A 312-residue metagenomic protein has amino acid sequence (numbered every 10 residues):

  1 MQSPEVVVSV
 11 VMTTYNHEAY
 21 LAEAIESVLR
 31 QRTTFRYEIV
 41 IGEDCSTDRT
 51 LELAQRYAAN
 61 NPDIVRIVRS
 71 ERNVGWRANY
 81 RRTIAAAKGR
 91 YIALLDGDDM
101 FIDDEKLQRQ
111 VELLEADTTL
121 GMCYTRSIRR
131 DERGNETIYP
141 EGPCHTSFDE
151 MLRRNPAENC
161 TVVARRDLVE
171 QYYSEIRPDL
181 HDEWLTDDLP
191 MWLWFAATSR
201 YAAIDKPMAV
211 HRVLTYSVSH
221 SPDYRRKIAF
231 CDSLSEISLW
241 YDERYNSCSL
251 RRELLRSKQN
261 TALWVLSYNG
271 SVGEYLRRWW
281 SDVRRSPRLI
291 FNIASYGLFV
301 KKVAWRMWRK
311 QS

Functional and structural regions predicted by a protein language model:
N16, V28, D44-C45, V74: Conserved short acidic donor-positioning loop in nucleotide-sugar-dependent glycosyltransferases
E26-R36: Short, acidic, metal-binding catalytic loop of nucleotide-sugar glycosyltransferases
E43-E52, R72, D96: A conserved acidic beta->alpha catalytic loop
R69-A87, R109: Glycine-rich, basic loop-to-helix element that forms the pyrophosphate-binding segment of sugar-nucleotide handling
I92: Short aromatic/hydrophobic "clamp" motif used to bind/position activated sugar donors
E105-T137: Conserved donor NDP-sugar-binding/catalytic core segment of glycosyltransferases
T125, E141-R225: Conserved nucleotide-sugar donor-binding catalytic segment
D149-E150, W184, H211-T215, H220-C248 (+1 more regions): Catalytic core of nucleotide-sugar-dependent glycosyltransferases
